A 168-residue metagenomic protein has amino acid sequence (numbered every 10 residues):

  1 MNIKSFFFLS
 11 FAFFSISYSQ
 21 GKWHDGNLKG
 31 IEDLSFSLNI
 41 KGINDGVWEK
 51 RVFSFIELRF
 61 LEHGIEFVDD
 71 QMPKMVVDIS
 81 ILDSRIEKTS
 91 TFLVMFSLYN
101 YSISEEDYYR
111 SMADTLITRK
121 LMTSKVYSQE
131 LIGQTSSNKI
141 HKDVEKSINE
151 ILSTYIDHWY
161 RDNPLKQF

Functional and structural regions predicted by a protein language model:
K4-F14: Sec-dependent N-terminal signal peptides
F8-S10, W48-V52, E66-D70: N-terminal start-of-chain detector that recognizes signal peptides and the immediate post-cleavage beginning
F13, Y18-S54, D157, R161-F168: A structural "domain/chain start" motif
G21-G26, Y109-F168: C-terminal/domain-edge helix-coil "capping" segments
E32-L38, L58-M95: A short, hydrophobic beta-strand-centered structural micro-motif
D78-V126: Long, continuous compositionally biased terminal/linker segments
